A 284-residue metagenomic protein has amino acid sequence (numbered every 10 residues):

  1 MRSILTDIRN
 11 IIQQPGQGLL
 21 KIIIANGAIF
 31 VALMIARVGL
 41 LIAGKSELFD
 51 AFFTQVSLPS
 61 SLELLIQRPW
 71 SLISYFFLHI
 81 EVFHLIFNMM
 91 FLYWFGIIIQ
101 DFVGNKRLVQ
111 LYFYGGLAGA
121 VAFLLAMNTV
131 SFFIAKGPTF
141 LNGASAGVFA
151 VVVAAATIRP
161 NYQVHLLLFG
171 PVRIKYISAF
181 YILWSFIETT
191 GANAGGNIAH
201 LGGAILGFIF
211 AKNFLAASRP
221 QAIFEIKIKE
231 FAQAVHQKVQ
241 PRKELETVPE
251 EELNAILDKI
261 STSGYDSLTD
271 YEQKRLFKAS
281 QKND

Functional and structural regions predicted by a protein language model:
M1-V248, E252-L257: A detector for small-residue-rich transmembrane helices and their helix-helix packing motifs
P241-D284: C-terminal regulatory/interaction regions
